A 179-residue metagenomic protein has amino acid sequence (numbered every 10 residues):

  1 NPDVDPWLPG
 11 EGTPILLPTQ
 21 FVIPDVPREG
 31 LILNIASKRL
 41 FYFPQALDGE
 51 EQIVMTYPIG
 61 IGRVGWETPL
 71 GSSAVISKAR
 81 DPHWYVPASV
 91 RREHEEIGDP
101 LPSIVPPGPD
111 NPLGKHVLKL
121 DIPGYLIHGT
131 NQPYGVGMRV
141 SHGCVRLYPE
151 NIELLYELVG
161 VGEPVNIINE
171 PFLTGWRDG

Functional and structural regions predicted by a protein language model:
N1-D3, P18, F43, K78-D81 (+3 more regions): Structured segments of extracytoplasmic/periplasmic soluble domains in secreted or envelope-associated proteins
N1-G30, V165: Extracellular LysM carbohydrate-binding repeats and other cell-envelope/extracellular binding modules
D5, M55, N151-L155: Short, conserved secondary-structure segments in the cores of folded domains
F21-N131, Y156: Gly/Pro-biased beta-strand-loop elements
H83, Y134-G135, L173-G175: Flexible loop/turn segments at secondary-structure boundaries
H116-L120, G124-L158, P164-N166: Active-site scaffold segments
I168-G179: Low-complexity, Gly/Ser/Thr/Pro-rich intrinsically disordered linker/tail segments
